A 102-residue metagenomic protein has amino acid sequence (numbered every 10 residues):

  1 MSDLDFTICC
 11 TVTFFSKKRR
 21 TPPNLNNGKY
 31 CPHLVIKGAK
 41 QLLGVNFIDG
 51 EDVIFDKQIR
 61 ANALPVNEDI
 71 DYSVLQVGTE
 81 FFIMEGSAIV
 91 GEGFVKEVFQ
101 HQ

Functional and structural regions predicted by a protein language model:
M1-Q102: C-terminal effector/interaction modules appended to NTPase cores
